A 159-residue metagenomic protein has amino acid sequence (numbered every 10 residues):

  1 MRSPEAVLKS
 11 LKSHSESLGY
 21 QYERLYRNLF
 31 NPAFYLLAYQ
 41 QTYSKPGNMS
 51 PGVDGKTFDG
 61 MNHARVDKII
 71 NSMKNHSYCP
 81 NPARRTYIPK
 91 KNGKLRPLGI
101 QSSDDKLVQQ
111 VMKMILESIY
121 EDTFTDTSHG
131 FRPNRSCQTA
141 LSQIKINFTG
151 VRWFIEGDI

Functional and structural regions predicted by a protein language model:
M1-D67: Non-catalytic, polymerase-adjacent accessory regions of viral genome-replication enzymes
V7-S10, H14, S72, Q110-I119 (+1 more regions): Generic, well-ordered alpha-helical scaffold segments in large soluble proteins
N48-T57, G99, Q138-I159: Conserved catalytic palm subdomain of right-hand nucleotidyl-transferase polymerases, strongest for RNA-directed enzymes
F58, P82, T86: Extended, charge-enriched "interface" segments that sit outside catalytic cores
D59, Q101, G130, N134: Conserved phosphate/pyrophosphate-binding and hydrolysis machinery centered on Walker-type P-loop NTPases, extending
G60-P80: Amphipathic alpha-helical blocks
Y87, T123, G130-R135, A140-Q143: Basic, low-complexity intrinsically disordered segments
L95-F124: Conserved pre-motif C helix in the palm subdomain of viral-like polymerases
